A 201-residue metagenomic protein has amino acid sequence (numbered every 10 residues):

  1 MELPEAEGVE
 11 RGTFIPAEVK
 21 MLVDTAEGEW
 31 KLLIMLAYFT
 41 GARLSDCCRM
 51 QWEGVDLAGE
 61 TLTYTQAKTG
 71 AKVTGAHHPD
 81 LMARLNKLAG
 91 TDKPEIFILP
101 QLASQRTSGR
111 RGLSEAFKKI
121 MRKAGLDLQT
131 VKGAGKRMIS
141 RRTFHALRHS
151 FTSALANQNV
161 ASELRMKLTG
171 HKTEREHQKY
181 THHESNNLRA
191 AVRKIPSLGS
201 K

Functional and structural regions predicted by a protein language model:
M1-L44, C48-R49, A58, K68-A71 (+3 more regions): Basic, Lys/Arg- and aromatic-enriched nucleic-acid-binding interface segment
E5, T13, Q66-G70, Q105 (+1 more regions): Catalytic-site neighborhood detector that most strongly recognizes the C-terminal catalytic loop/helix of tyrosine
A17-M21, V73-P79, A83, K87 (+1 more regions): DNA/chromatin major-groove-contacting recognition/catalytic segments
V23, A67-K87, E95-I120, K136-R137 (+1 more regions): C-terminal catalytic core of Y-nucleophile DNA break-rejoin enzymes
K31-M35, F39-D46, H145-K172, K179: C-terminal catalytic core of tyrosine-transesterase DNA break-rejoin enzymes
G54-T61, M138-R141, V160-K179, A190 (+1 more regions): Short, polar N-cap/turn motifs at the start of nucleic acid-interacting alpha helices
K87, T91-K93, Q101-Q105, V131 (+2 more regions): C-terminal secondary-structure termini that scaffold catalytic or DNA-interacting sites
L126-R141: Short helix/loop segment immediately N-terminal to the Walker
